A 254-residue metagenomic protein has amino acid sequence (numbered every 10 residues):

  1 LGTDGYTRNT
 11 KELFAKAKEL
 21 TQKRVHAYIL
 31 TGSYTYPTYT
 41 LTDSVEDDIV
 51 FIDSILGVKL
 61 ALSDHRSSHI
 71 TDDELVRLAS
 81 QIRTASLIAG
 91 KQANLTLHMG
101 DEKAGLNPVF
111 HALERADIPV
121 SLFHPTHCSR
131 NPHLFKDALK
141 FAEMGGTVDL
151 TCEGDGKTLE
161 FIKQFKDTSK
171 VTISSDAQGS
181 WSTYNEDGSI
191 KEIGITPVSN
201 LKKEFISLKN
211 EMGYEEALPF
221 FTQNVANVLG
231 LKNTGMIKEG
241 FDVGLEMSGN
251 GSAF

Functional and structural regions predicted by a protein language model:
L1-A85, M99, P108, A112: Active-site loop-helix segments enriched in His/Asp/Glu that coordinate and activate a nucleophilic water at divalent
G2-T3, S33, G154, F220-T222: Residue-level "edge-of-site" marker
R8-L13, T40-D43, E160-F161, N185-E186 (+2 more regions): Short secondary-structure transition/capping segments
T10-F14, H69-D72, V76, K103 (+4 more regions): Electropositive phosphate-/nucleotide-binding environments in soluble metabolic enzymes
V25, G146, M212-G213: Short phosphate-binding/catalytic loops that engage adenosine nucleotides
R66-S67, E74, S80-Y184, I190-G194: Active-site core of metal-dependent hydrolases
K166-S248: His/Asp/Glu-enriched, well-ordered alpha-helical/loop segment that forms or immediately abuts the divalent-metal
G251-F254: Short, Lys/Arg- and Gly-enriched loop/turn segments at beta-strand edges
